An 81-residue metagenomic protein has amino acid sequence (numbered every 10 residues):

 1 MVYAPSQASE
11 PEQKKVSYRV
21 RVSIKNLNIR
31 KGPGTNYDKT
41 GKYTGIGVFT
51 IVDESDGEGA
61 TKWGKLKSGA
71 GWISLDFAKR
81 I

Functional and structural regions predicted by a protein language model:
M1-K14, K65-I81: Boundary regions of SH3-family modules and the immediately adjacent low-complexity/disordered segments in eukaryotic
V16-S23: A short beta-strand micro-motif
N26: Conserved catalytic core of two-component sensor histidine kinases, primarily the HATPase_c ATP-binding
P33-D38: Short alpha-helix capping/helix-loop boundary micro-motifs
T40-K79: SH3/SH3-like beta-barrel superfamily modules
